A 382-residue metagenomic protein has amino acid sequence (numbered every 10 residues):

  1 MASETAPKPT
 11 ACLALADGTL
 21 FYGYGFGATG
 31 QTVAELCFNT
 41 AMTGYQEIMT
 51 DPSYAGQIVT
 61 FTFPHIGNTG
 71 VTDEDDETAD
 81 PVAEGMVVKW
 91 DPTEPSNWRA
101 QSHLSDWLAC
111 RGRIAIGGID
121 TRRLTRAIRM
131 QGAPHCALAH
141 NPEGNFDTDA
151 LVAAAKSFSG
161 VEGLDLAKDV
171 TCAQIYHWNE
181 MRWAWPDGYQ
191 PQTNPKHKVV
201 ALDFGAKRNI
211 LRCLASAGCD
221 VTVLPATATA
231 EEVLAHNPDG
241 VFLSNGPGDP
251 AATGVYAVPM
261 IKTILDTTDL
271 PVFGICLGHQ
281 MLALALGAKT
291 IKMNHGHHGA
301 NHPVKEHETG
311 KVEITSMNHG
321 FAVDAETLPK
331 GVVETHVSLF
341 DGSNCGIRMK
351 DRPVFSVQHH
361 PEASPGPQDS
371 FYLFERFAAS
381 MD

Functional and structural regions predicted by a protein language model:
A2-H236, G248, S364-G366, R376-D382: RNA-binding accessory domains that recognize and position tRNA/RNA substrates
G25-G27, P64, N318, M349 (+1 more regions): Residue-level structural signal for beta-strand termini and adjacent loop
I114, K198, P271-F273, K289 (+1 more regions): Proline-centered loop/turn at the N-terminus of a beta-strand
P191-P195, D266, R348: Short, flexible hinge/linker loops that cap or flank conserved catalytic cores
K198-L202, T315-S316, F355-H359: Active-site-proximal beta-strand elements of phosphoester/diester hydrolases
G240-A325, G366-S380: Cysteine-nucleophile active-site neighborhood
G310-R352: Catalytic beta-strand/loop cores that center a nucleophilic Ser/Cys/Thr and support acyl-enzyme chemistry
G346-D382: A glycine-centered loop/beta-turn motif at secondary-structure junctions
